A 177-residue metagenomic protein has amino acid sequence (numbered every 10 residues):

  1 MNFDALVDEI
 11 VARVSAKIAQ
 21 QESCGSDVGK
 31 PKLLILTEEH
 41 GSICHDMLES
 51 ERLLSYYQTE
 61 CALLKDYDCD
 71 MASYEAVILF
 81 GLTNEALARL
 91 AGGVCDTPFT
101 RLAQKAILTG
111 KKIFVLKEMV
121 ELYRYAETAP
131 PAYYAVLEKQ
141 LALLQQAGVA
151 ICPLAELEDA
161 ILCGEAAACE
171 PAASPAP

Functional and structural regions predicted by a protein language model:
M1-K30: Protein-protein interaction and targeting regions used for scaffolding, dimerization, and localization
A19, C24-S26, A132-A135, Q145-P177: Glycine-rich phosphate/pyrophosphate-binding loop and the adjoining helix
C24-S55: Glycine-rich phosphate/diphosphate-binding loop of Rossmann-like nucleotide-binding domains
H45-M47, F114-A155: Short, glycine-/small-residue-rich phosphate/pyrophosphate-handling segment
L54-A72: A short, well-structured beta->alpha microelement
A86-D96, Y125-E127: Glycine/threonine-rich flexible loop motifs
G92-R101, Y133-L137: Charged helix-capping and loop-helix junction motifs
L108-F114: A short helix->loop->beta-strand "cap" motif at the edges of active sites that frequently abuts
